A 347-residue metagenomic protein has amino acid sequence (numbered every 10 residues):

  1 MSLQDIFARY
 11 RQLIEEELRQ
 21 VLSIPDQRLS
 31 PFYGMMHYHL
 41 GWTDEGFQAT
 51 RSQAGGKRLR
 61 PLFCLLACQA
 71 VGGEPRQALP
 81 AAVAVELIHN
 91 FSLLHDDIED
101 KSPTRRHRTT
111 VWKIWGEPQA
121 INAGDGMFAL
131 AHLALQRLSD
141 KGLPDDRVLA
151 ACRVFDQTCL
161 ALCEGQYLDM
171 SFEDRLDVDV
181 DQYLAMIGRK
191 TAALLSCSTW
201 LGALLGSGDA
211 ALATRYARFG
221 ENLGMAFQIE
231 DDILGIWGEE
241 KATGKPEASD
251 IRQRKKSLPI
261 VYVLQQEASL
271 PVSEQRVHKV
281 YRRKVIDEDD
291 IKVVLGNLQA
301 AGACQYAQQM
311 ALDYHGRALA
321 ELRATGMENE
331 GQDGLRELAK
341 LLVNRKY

Functional and structural regions predicted by a protein language model:
M1-A84, I88, L94, I98-K113 (+4 more regions): Conserved N-terminal diphosphate/IPP-binding helix and adjacent helical/loop segment of trans-prenyltransferase domains
L3, F7, R28, F32 (+8 more regions): Residue-level recognition of alpha-helical structural elements
S23-F32, Q53-K57, I121-N122, A129 (+1 more regions): All-alpha helical catalytic cores of prenyl diphosphate-utilizing isoprenoid enzymes
S30-M36, S102-P103, L234-T243, P271-Y281 (+1 more regions): A glycine-biased, small/acidic residue-tolerant capping/turn segment at secondary-structure junctions
G34-A84, D181-L223, P259-Q266, H315-Y347: Alpha-helical phosphate/pyrophosphate-handling elements in metalloenzyme active cores
M35-H39, A84, K101, V154-T158 (+5 more regions): Short acidic/histidine-centered micro-motifs embedded in hydrophobic/aromatic stretches that mark compact functional
S52, R105-G126, L176-T191, T214-R218 (+2 more regions): Divalent-cation-assisted or electrostatically stabilized phosphate/pyrophosphate-binding catalytic cores
A129-L143, V261-I286: Primarily interfacial, aromatic-capped hydrophobic alpha-helices that serve as membrane anchors
